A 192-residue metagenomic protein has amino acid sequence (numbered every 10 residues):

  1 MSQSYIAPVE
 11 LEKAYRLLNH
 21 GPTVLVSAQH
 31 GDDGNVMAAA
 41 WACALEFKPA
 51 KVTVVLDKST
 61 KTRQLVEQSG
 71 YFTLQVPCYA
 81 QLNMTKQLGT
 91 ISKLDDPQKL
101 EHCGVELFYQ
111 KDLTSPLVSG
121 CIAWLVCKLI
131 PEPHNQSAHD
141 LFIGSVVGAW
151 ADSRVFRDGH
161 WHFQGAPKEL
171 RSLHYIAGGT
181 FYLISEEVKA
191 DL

Functional and structural regions predicted by a protein language model:
M1-L192: Basic, polyanion-binding surface patches
